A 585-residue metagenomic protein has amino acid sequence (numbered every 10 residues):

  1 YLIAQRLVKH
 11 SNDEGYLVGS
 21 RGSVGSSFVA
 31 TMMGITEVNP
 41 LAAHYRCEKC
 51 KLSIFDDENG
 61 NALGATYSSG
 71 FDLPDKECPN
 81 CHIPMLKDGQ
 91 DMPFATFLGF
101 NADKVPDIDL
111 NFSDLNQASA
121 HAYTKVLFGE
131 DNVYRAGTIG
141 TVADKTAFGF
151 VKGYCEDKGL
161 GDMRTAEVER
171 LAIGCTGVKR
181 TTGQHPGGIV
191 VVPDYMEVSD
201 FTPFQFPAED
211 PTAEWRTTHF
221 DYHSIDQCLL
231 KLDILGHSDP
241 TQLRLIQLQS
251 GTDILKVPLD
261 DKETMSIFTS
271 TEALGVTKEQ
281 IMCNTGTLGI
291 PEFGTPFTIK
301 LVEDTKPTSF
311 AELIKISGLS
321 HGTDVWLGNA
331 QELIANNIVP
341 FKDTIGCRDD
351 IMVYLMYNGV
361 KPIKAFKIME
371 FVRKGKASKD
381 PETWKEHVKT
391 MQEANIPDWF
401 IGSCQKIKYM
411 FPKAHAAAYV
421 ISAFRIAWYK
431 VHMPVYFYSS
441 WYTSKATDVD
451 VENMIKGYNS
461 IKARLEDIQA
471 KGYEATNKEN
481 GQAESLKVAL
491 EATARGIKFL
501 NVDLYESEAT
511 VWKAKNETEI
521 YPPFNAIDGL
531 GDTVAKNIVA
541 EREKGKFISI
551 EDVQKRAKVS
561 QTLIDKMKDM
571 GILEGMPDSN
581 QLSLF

Functional and structural regions predicted by a protein language model:
Y1-F585: Noncatalytic, beta-rich nucleic-acid-contacting surfaces in large DNA/RNA-processing enzymes
